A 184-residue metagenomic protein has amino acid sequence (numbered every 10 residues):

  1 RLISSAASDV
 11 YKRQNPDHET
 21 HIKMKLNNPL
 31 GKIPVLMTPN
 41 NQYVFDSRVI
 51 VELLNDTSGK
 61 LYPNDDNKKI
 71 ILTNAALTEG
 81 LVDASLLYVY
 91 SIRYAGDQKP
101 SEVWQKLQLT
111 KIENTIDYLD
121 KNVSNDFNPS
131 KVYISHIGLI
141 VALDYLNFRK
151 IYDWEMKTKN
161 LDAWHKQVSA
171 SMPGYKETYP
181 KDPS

Functional and structural regions predicted by a protein language model:
R1-A7, Y11: Single conserved hydrophobic/aromatic residue that forms the stacking wall/gate of nucleotide- or nucleobase-binding
N15-K25: Structural motif
M24-L54: Short, structured active-site "lid" loops
V51-L77: Helix-adjacent hinge/juxtasegments
S58-D65, A95-S101, Y152-W154: Short, polar/flexible loop-turn hinges at active-site or ligand-entry regions and domain interfaces
K68-D126: Conserved C-terminal alpha-helical bundle
P129-I151: GST superfamily/GST-like fold recognition
M156-T178: C-terminal end-helix/capping segment
